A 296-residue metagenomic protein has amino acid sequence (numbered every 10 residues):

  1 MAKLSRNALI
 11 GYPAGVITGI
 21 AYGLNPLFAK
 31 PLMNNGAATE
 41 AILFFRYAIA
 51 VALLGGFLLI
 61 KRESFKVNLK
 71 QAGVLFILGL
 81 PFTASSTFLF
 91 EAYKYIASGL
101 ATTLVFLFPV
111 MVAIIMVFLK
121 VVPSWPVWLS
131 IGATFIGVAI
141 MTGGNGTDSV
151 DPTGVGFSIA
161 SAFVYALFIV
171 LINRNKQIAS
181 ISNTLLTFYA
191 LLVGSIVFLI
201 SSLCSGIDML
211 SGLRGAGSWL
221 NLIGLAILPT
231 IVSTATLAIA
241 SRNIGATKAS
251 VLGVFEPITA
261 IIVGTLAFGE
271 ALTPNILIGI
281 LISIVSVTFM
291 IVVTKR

Functional and structural regions predicted by a protein language model:
M1-A41, F45, L80, A84 (+3 more regions): Glycine-/small-residue-enriched transmembrane alpha-helix faces in small-molecule transporters and effluxers
A2-L4, L43, Y47, G143 (+2 more regions): C-terminal-most transmembrane helix of multi-pass membrane proteins
N7-Y12, G36-F44, V67-A72, G143-V164 (+2 more regions): Juxtamembrane helix-entry segments on the extracytoplasmic side of multipass membrane proteins
G19, F45, L100-L107, I172-S195 (+1 more regions): Helix-helix packing/entry segments at the starts of transmembrane helices
A21, F57-A101, V105, I140 (+1 more regions): Specific transmembrane alpha-helical segments of multi-pass solute transporters/efflux pumps, especially DMT/EamA
K30, L54, V112-A113, F118 (+1 more regions): Transmembrane alpha-helical segments that form core, pore/gating elements of small-molecule transporters/exporters
L53, L58-L59, F108-G132, I258-L277: C-terminal transmembrane-helix exit sites in multi-pass transporters
L54, L107, P123-G144, A162 (+2 more regions): Hydrophobic transmembrane alpha-helices of multi-pass small-molecule transport proteins
